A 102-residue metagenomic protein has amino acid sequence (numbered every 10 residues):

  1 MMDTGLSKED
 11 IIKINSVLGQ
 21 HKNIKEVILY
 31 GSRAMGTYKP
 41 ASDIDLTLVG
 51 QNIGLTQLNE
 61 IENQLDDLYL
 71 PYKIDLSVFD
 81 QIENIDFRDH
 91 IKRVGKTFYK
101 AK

Functional and structural regions predicted by a protein language model:
M1-E26, M35-P40, Q51-K102: Catalytic core of pol beta-like nucleotidyltransferases
S32: Conserved H-loop
D45-T47: Short, well-ordered beta-strand segments
